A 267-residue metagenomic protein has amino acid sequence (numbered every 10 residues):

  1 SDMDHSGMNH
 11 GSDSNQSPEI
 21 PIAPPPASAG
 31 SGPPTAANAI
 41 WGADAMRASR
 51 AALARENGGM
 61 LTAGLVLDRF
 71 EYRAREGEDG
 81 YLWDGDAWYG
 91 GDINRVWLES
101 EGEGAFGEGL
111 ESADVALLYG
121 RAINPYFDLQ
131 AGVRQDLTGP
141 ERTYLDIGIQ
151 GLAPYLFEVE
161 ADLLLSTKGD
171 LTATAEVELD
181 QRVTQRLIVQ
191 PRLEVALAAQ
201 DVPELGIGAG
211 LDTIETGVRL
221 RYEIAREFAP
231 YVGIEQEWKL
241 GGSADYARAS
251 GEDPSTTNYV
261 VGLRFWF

Functional and structural regions predicted by a protein language model:
D2-A113, L117-R121, Y259: Outer-membrane beta-barrel initiation region
A63-L65, Y81-G85, A113-L117, T143-I147 (+4 more regions): Hydrophobic, lipid-facing positions within transmembrane beta-strands of outer-membrane proteins
R69, L98-G102, A131-Q135, A161-L165 (+2 more regions): Transmembrane beta-barrel strands of outer-membrane/channel proteins
R73-Y81, E103-A113, R134-Y144, L164-T174 (+3 more regions): Solvent-exposed loop/turn segments connecting transmembrane beta-strands in outer-membrane beta-barrel proteins
Y89-G91, R121, Q135, G151 (+4 more regions): Residue-level signature of outer-membrane beta-barrel architecture
I93-L98, P125-L129, Y155-V159, T184-V189 (+1 more regions): Repeated loop/turn-to-beta-strand initiation elements of outer-membrane beta-barrel proteins
R142-P203: Detector for outer-membrane/organellar transmembrane beta-barrel domains, recognizing the amphipathic beta-strand
V218-E223, D253-F267: Outer-membrane beta-barrel "beta-signal"
